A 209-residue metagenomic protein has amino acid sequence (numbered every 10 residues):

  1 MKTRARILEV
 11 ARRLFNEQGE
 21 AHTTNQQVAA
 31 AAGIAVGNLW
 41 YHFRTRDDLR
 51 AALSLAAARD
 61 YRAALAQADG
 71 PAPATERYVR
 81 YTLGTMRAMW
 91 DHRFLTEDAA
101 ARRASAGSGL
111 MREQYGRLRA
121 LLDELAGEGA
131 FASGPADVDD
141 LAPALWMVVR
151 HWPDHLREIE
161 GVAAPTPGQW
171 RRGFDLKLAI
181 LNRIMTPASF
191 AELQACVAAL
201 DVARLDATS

Functional and structural regions predicted by a protein language model:
M1-T3: Short, Lys/Arg-enriched anionic-surface-contact patches
R6, L14-D48, A52: Helix-turn-helix
L55-Y61: Short, basic, alpha-helical segments at the C-terminal edge of helix-turn-helix-like DNA-binding modules
L65-D69, T96-R103, G129, L156-E160: Secondary-structure edge/capping motif, primarily at the C-terminal ends of alpha-helices and the immediately following
A66-L95, A106-S108, R112: Hydrophobic alpha-helical connector segments
E97-A100, G134, L193: Short, hydrophobic secondary-structure boundary micro-motifs
A104-A130, V138-D154, R171-R183: Amphipathic alpha-helical packing segments from all-alpha helical-bundle domains
D154-S209: C-terminal peripheral helix-coil segments that are non-catalytic and often amphipathic
